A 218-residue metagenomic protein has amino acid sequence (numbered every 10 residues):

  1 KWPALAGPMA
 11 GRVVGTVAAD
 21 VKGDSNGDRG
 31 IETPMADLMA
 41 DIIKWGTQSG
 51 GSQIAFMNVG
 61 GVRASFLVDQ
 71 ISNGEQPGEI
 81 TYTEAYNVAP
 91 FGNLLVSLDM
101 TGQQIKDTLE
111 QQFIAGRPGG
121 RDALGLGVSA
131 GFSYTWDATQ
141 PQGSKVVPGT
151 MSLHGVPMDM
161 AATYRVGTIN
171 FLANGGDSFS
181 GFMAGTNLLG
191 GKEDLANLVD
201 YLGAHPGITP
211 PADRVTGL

Functional and structural regions predicted by a protein language model:
K1-L218: Catalytic centers of hydrolytic enzymes
